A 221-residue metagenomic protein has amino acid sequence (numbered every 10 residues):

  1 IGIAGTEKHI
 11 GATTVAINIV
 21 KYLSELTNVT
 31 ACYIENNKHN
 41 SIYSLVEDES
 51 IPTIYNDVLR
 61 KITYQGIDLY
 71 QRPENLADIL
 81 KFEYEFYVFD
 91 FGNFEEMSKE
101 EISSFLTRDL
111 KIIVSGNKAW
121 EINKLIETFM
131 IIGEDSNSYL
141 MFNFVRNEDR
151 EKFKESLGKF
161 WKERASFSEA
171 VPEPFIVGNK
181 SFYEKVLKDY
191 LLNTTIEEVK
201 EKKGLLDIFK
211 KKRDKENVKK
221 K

Functional and structural regions predicted by a protein language model:
I1, V29-Y33, E85-Y87, R108-I113 (+2 more regions): Hydrophobic beta-strand segments of well-ordered beta-sheets in folded domains
G2-I10, V29-S98, I102-L106, V171-G178: P-loop/Walker-type NTP enzyme "switch/lid" segment
G2-S24: Glycine-rich phosphate-binding P-loop
G11, N40-S44, W120-N123, R146-K154: Short, charged/polar "capping" segments at the starts of alpha-helices and the immediately preceding loops
V15, S98-S104, N123-I131, K152-S156: A short acidic, amphipathic alpha-helical/loop segment
S24-E25, K81, G133: N-terminal cationic-hydrophobic initiation segments that often serve targeting/anchoring roles
N93-E95, R108-L125: Conserved Switch II/interswitch segment of TRAFAC-class P-loop GTPases
M130, D135-K221: C-terminal lobe/tail of nucleotide-utilizing enzymes
